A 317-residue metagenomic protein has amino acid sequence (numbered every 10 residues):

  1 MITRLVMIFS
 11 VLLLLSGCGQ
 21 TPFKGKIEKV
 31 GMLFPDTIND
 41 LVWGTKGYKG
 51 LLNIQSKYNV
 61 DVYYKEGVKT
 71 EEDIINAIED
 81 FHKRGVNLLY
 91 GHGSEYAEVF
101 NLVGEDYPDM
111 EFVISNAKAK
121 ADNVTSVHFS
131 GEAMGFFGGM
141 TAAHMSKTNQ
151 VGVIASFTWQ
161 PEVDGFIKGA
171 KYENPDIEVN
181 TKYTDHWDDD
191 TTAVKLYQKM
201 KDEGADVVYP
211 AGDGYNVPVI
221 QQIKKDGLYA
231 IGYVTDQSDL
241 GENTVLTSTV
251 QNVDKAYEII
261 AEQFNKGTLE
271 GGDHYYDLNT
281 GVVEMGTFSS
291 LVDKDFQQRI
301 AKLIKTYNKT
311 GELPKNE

Functional and structural regions predicted by a protein language model:
L14-G17: C-terminal motif of bacterial Sec signal peptides marking the signal peptidase cleavage site
G19-T21: Bacterial signal peptide processing site
K29-G50, I54, Y63-E72, S94-Y96 (+1 more regions): Extracytoplasmic "Venus flytrap"
L51, G138-D176, T181, D273-L291: An alpha-beta-alpha
V86-G93, V113, E203-G214, Y233: Periplasmic-binding protein-like
E105-F129, V234-L246: Flexible loop/hinge segments that line or gate small-molecule binding clefts
V127-T148, Q251-K266: Hydrophobic alpha-helical segments within soluble ligand-binding/sensing domains
K266-E317: Hinge/cleft segment of the Venus flytrap/periplasmic-binding protein
